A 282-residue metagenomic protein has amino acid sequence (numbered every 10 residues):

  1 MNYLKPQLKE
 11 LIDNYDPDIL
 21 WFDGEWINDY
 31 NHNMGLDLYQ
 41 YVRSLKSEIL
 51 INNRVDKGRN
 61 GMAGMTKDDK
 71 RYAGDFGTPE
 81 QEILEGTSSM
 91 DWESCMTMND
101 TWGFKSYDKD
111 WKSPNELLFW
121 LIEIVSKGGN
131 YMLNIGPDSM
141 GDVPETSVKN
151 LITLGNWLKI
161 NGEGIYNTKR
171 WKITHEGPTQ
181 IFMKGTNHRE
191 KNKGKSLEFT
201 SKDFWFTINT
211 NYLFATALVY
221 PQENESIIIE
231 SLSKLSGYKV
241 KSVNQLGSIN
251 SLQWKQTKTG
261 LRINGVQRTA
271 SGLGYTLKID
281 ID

Functional and structural regions predicted by a protein language model:
M1-D282: Mature catalytic domains of secreted/periplasmic carbohydrate-active enzymes
